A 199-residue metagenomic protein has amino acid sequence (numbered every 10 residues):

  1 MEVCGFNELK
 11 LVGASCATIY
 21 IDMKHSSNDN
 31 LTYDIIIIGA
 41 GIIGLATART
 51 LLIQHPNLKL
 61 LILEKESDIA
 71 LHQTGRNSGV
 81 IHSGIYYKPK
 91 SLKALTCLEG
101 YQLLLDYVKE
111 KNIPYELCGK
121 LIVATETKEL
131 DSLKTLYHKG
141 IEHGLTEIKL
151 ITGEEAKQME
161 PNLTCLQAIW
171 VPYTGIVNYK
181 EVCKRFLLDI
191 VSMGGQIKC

Functional and structural regions predicted by a protein language model:
F6-N7, L11-V12, A17: N-terminal amphipathic/hydrophobic targeting modules at extreme N-termini, encompassing cleavable Sec/SRP-type signal
Y20-T32: A short, basic/flexible loop-to-alpha-helix module at the beginning of a structural domain
N30-G41: Beta1/beta-strand and adjacent pyrophosphate-binding region of the FAD-binding site in flavoprotein oxidoreductases
G44: N-terminal Rossmann-fold NAD(P) dinucleotide-binding loop
I53-Q73: Glycine-rich FAD pyrophosphate-binding loop
G79-E155, M159, C165: Dinucleotide-binding Rossmann-like beta1-alpha1 core, especially the glycine-rich loop that anchors the ADP
P172-C199: Helical element adjacent to the flavin cofactor pocket in flavoenzyme catalytic cores
